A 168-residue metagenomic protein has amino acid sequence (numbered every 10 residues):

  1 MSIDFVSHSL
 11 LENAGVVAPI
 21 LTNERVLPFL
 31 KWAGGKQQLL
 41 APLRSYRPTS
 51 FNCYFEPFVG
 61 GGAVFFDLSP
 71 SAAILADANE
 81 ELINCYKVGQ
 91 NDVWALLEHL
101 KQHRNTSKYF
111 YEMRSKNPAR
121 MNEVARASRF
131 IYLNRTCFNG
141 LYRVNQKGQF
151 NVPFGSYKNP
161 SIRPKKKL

Functional and structural regions predicted by a protein language model:
S2-Q38, S45-T49, D92-L168: SAM-dependent nucleic-acid methyltransferase catalytic core
Q37-L40, V59: Short amphipathic alpha-helical segment that frequently serves as the phosphate-/nucleotide-binding helix
Y46-S107: Conserved S-adenosyl-L-methionine
